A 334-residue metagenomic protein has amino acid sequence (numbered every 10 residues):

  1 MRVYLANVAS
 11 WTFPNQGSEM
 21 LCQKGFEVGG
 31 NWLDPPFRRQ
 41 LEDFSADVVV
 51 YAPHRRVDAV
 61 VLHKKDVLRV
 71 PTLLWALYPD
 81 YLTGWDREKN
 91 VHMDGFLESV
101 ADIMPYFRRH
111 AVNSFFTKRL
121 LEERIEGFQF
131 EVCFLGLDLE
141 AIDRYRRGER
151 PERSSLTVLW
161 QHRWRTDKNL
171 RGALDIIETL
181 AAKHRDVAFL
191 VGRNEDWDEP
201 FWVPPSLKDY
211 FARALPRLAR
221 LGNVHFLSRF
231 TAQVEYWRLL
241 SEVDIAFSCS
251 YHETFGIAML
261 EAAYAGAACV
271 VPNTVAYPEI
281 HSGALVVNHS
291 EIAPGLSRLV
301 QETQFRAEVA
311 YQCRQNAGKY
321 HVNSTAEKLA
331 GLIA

Functional and structural regions predicted by a protein language model:
V48-V50, H63-M93, A111: Active-site proximal beta-strand in glycosyltransferases
N90-H110, R213-L215: Membrane-proximal helix-turn-helix segments that form the acceptor-binding/catalytic region of lipid-linked
E149-K168, L174-A181, L190: Conserved donor-binding/catalytic core segment of Leloir-type glycosyltransferases
V203-F230: Nucleotide-activated donor-binding/catalytic signature segment of Leloir-type glycosyltransferases, i.e., the conserved
Y251: Aromatic "clamp/platform" in nucleotide-sugar-dependent glycosyltransferases that forms part of the donor/acceptor
A267-V271: Short hydrophobic beta-strand element within catalytic cores of glycosyltransferases and related nucleotide-activated
P278-R298: Change "using UDP/GDP/dTDP sugars" to "using nucleotide sugars
T303-A334: A charged, aromatic-enriched C-terminal amphipathic alpha-helix characteristic of glycosyltransferases across folds
